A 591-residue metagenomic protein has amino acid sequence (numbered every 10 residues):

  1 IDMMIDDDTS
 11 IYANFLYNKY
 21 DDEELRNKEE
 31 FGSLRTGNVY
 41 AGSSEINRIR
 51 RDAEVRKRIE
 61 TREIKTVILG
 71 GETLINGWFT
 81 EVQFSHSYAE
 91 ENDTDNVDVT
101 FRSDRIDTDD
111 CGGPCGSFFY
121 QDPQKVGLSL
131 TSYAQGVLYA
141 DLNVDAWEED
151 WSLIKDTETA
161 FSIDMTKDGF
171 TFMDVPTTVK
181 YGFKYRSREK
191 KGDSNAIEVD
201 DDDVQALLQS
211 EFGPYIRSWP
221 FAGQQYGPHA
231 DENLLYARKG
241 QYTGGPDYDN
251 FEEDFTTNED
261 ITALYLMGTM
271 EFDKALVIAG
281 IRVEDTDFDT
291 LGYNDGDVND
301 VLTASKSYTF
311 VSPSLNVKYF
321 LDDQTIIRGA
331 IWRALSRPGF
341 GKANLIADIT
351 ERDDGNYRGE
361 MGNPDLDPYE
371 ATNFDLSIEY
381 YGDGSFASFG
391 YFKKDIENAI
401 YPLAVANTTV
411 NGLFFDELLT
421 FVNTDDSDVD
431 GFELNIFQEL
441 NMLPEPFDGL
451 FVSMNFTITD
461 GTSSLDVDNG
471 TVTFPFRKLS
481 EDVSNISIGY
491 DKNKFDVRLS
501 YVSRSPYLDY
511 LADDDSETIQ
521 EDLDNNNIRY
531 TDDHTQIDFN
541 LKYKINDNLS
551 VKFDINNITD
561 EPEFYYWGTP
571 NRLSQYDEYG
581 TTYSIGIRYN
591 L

Functional and structural regions predicted by a protein language model:
I1-R35, D52, E60-G70, N76 (+1 more regions): Transmembrane beta-barrel wall of Gram-negative outer-membrane proteins
D7-D8, E72, N76-E81, C115 (+7 more regions): Short loop/turn motifs that connect adjacent beta-strands in outer-membrane beta-barrel proteins
Y17-D21, I75, H86-N92, L153 (+15 more regions): Transmembrane beta-strands of outer-membrane beta-barrel pores
S44-R48, D109-A146, D193-D254, A406-T420 (+1 more regions): Flexible glycine-rich, low-complexity coil/linker segments exposed to the extracellular/periplasmic environment
I49-T66, D249-I261, K306, L335-I396 (+4 more regions): Outer-membrane beta-barrel signature, preferentially recognizing the C-terminal barrel domain of Gram-negative
E189-K191, D287, Y319, D323-F374 (+4 more regions): Surface-exposed extracellular loop regions of Gram-negative outer-membrane beta-barrel proteins, predominantly
K393-I396, V405-N407, N411-D513: Gram-negative outer-membrane beta-barrel transporters
L450, S503-T518, K542-L591: C-terminal beta-signal and adjacent terminal beta-strands/loops of Gram-negative outer-membrane beta-barrel proteins
